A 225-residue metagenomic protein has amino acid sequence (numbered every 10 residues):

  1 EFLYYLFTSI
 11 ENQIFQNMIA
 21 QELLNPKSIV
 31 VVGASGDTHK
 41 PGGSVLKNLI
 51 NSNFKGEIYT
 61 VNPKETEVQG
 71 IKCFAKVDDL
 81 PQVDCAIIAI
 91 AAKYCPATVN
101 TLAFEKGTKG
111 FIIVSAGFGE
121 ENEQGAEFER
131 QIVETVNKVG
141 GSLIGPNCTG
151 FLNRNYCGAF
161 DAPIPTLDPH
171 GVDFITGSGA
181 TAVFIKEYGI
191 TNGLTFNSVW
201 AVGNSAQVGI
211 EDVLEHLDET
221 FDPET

Functional and structural regions predicted by a protein language model:
F2-L3, E57: Intrinsically disordered, low-complexity segments enriched in small/polar residues
L3-L6, Q13: Short hydrophobic targeting helices and cationic amphipathic motifs that mediate membrane/organellar targeting
F7-I10, K27: Generic low-complexity, intrinsically disordered sequence content enriched in small uncharged/hydrophobic residues
I14-T225: Catalytic-core regions of core metabolic enzymes, especially those transforming organic acids/acyl-group intermediates
